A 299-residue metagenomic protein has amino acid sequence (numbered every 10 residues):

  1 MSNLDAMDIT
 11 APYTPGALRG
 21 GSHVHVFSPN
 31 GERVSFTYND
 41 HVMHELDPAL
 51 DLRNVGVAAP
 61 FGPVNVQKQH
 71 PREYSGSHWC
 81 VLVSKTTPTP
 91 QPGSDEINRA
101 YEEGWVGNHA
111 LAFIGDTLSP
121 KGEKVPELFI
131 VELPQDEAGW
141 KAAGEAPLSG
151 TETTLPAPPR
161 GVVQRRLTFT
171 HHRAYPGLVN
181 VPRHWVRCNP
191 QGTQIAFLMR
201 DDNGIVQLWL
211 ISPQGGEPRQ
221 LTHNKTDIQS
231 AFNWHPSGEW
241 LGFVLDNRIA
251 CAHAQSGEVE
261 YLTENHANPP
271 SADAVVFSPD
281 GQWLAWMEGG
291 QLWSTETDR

Functional and structural regions predicted by a protein language model:
M1-R299: Sequence signature of WD/YWTD-type beta-propeller architectures
